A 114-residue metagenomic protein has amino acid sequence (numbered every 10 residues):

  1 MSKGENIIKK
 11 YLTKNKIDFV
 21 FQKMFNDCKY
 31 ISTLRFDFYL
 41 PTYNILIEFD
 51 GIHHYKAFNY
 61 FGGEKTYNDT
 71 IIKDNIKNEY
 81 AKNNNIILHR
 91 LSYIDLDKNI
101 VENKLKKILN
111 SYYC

Functional and structural regions predicted by a protein language model:
M1-C114: Nucleic-acid endo/exonuclease domains
